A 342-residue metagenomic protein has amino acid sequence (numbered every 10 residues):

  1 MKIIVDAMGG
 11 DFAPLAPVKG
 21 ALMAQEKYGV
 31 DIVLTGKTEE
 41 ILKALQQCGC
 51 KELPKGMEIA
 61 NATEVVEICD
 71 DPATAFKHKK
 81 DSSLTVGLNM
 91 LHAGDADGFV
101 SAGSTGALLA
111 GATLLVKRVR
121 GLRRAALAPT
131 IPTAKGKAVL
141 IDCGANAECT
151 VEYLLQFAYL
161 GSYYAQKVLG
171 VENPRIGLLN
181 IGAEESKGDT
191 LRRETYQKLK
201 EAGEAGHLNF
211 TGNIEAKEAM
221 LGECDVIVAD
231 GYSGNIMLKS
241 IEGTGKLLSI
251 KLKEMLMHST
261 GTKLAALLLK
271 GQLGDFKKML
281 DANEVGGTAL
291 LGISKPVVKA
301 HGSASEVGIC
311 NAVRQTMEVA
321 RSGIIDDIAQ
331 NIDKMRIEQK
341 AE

Functional and structural regions predicted by a protein language model:
M1-K43: N-terminal phosphate-binding or glycine-rich loops at protein starts, especially the Walker A/P-loop of NTPases
I3-L15, A145-L155, K299-A304: Short, glycine-rich nucleotide/cofactor-binding loops
D6, T35-G36, E58-A60, S101-G103 (+6 more regions): Short beta-strand segments
F12-P17, D81-G94, G98-A112, V119 (+6 more regions): Short glycine/serine/threonine-rich phosphate/pyrophosphate-binding segments that cradle anionic phosphate groups
L15-A16, Y28-V33, T38-E39, A147-A216 (+1 more regions): Glycine-rich phosphate/diphosphate-binding loop of Rossmann-like nucleotide-binding domains
C50-A96: Phosphate/nucleotide-donor binding subsite
M90-L109, K187, R192-K198, A202-D275: Glycine-rich phosphate-binding loop
T113-L127, P132-L140, E223-I227, G231-K340: Glycine-rich phosphate/nucleotide-binding loop
